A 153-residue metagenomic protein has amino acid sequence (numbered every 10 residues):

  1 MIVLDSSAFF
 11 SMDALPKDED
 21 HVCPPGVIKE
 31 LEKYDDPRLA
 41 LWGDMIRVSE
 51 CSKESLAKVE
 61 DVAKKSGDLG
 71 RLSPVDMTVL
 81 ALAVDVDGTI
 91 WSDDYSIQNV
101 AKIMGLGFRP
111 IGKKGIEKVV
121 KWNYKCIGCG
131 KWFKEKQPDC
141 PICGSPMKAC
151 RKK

Functional and structural regions predicted by a protein language model:
M1-G88, Y95, N99, I103-L106: Active-site-proximal, substrate-binding regions of enzyme catalytic domains and RNA-binding/basic surfaces
K29, P37, S96-K153: Acidic, PIN/NYN-like endoribonuclease modules and their adjacent C-terminal/linker elements
S73-P74, W91, V120, K134: Short, well-ordered coil↔helix boundary/capping segments
